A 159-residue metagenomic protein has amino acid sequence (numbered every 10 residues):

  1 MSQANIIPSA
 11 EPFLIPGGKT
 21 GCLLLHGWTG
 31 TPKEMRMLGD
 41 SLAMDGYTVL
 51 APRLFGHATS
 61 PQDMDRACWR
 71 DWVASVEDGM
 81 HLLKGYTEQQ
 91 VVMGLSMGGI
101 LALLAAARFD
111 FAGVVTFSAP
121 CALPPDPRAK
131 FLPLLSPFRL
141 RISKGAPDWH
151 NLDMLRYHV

Functional and structural regions predicted by a protein language model:
M1-A4, A112-G113, A119-V159: The alpha/beta-hydrolase serine catalytic core
S2-T20: Short beta-strand-to-loop junctions in surface cap/lid or active-site-entrance loops
L23-G27: The conserved beta1-alpha1 loop
T29-D40: The serine-hydrolase catalytic nucleophile loop
L42-P61: Conserved alpha/beta-hydrolase
S60-V91: Catalytic nucleophile-loop/oxyanion-hole region of alpha/beta-hydrolase and closely related hydrolase-like folds
G94-G98, A102: Gly/Ala-rich beta-loop-alpha elbow adjacent to hydrolase catalytic centers
